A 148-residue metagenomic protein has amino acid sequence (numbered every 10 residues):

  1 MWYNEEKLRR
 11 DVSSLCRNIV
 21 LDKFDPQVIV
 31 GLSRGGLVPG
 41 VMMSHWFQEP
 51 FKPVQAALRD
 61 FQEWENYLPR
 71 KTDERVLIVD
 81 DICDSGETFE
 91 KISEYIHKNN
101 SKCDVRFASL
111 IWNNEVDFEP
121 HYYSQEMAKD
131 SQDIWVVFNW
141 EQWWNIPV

Functional and structural regions predicted by a protein language model:
M1-V148: PRPP-associated nucleotide enzymes
